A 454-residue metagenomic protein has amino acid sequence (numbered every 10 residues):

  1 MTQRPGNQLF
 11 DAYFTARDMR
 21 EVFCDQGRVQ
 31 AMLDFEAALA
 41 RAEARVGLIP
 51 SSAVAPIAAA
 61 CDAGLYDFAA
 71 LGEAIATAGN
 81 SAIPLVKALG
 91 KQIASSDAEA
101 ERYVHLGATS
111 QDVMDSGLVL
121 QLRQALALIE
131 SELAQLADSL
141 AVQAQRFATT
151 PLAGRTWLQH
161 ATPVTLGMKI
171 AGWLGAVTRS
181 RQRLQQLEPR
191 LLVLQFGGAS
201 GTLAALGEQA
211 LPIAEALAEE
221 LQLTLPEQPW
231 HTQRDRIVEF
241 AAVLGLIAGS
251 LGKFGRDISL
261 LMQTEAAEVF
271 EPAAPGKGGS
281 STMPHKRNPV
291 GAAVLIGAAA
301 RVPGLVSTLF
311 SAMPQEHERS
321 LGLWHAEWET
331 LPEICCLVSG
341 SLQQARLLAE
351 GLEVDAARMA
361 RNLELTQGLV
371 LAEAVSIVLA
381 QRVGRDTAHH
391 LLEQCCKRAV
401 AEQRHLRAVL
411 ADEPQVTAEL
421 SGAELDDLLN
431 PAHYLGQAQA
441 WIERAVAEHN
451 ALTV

Functional and structural regions predicted by a protein language model:
T2-L203, Q209-A216, K277-G279, V290-V294 (+2 more regions): A helix-coil-helix interface module used to build multimeric assemblies and to scaffold catalytic/cofactor sites
L39-A42, G64, I129, L133-L136 (+15 more regions): Amphipathic alpha-helices that form helix-helix packing interfaces
Q121, M168, V238-L246, A374-R382: Short, well-ordered beta-strand elements within core beta-sheets of diverse protein domains
Q145-G167, V269-G279, H285-K286, H317-A326 (+2 more regions): Glycine-rich cofactor-pocket loops
P212-H231: A short, charged helix-loop
Q233-E268, P275-L337: A conserved active-site cap/scaffold subdomain adjacent to cofactor or substrate pockets
V294, R301-R385, L391: Long, amphipathic alpha-helical stalk/connector segments used for oligomerization, subunit docking, or mechanical
G351-Q415, E419, A440-A447, A451: C-terminal alpha-helical interaction appendages
